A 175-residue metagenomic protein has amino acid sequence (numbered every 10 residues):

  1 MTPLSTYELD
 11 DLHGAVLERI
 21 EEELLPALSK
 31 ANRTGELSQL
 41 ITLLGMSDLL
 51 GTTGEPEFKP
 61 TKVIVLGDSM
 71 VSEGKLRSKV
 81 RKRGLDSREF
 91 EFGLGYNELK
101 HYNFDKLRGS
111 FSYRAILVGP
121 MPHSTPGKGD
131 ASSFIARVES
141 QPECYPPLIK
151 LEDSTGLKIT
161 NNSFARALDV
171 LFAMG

Functional and structural regions predicted by a protein language model:
M1-F58: Extreme N-terminal leader/targeting regions
E8, S133-G175: Ser/Thr/Gly-rich flexible loops in soluble cytosolic domains mediating phosphotransfer, phosphorylation
G45-M46, T53-G54, K59, V71 (+4 more regions): Function-determining surface determinants
P56-D105: Redox- and metal-dependent alpha/beta enzyme cores, enriched for Fe-S-associated oxidoreductases and cofactor-handling
K62-L66, R114-M121, K150-E152: Short glycine-rich or small-residue beta-strand-to-loop segments that form or flank ligand, phosphate, metal/Fe-S
S69-E73, Y96-E98, V118-P126, T155-L157: Short acidic, S/G/P-rich loop/turn micro-motifs used as interaction or catalytic elements
L76-R77, P126-G129, N161: Conserved strand-to-helix beginnings and helix N-cap segments that scaffold or border functional pockets
L107-S110, R114-S133: Cofactor-cradling patches in redox/metallo enzymes
